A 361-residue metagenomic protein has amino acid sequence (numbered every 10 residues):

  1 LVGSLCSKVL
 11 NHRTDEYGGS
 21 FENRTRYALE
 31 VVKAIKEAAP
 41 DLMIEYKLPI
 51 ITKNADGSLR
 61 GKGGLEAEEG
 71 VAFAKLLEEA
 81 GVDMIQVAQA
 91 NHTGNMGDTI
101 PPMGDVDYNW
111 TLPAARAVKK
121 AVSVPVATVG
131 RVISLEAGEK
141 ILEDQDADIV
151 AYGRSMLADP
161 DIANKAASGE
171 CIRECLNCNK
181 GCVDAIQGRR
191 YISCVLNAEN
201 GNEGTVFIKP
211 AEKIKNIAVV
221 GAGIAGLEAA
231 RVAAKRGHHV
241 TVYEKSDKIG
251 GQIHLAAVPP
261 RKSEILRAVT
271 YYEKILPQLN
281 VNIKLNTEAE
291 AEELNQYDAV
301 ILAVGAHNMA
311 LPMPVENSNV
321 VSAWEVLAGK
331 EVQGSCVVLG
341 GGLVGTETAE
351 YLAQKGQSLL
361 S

Functional and structural regions predicted by a protein language model:
L1-V220, I224-K235, H239-V240, K248 (+2 more regions): Flavin-dependent oxidoreductase catalytic cores
P101-D107, F207-K209, I214, L255-R267 (+1 more regions): Short, contiguous acidic/charged loop-to-helix segments that flank catalytic cores in large enzymes
V122, Q145-D146, L279, Q296 (+2 more regions): Short, structured coil segments at secondary-structure junctions
G138-A151, M156, D161, S263 (+4 more regions): C-terminal structured "cap/appendage" subdomains that terminate the fold
I214-V242, K284-E292, Q296, A303-M313 (+1 more regions): Rossmann-like dinucleotide/flavin-binding elements
K245-I253, S361: NAD(P)-binding Rossmann-fold cofactor-contacting core
G251-Y297: N-terminal Rossmann-like dinucleotide/flavin-binding domain of flavoprotein oxidoreductases that bind FAD/FMN
